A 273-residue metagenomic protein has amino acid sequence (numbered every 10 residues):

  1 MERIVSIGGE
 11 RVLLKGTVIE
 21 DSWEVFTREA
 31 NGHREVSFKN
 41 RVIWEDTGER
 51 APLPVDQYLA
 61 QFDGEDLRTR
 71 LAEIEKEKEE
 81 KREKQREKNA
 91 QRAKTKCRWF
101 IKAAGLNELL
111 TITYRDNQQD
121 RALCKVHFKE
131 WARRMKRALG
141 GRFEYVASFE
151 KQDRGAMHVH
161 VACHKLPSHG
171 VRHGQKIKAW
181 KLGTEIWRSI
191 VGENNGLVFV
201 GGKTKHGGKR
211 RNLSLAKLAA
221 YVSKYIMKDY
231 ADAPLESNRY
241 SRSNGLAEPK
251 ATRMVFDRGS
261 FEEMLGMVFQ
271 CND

Functional and structural regions predicted by a protein language model:
M1-G155, L166-D273: Right-hand nucleic-acid polymerase module
M157-V159: Change "...and in nucleic-acid phosphodiester-cleaving endonucleases..." to "...and in nucleic-acid processing enzymes
V161-C163: Long, low-complexity, serine/threonine/proline-rich intrinsically disordered regulatory regions in eukaryotic signaling
